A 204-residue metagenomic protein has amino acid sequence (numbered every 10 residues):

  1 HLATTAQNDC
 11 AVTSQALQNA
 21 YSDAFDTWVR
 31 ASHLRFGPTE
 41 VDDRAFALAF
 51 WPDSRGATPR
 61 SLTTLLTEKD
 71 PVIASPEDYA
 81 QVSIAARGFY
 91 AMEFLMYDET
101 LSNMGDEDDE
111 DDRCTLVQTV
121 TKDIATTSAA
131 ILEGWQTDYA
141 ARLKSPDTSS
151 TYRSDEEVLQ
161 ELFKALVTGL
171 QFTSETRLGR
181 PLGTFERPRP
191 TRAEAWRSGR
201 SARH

Functional and structural regions predicted by a protein language model:
H1-H204: Mature extracytoplasmic or organellar-lumen-exposed domains after removal of signal/transit peptides
